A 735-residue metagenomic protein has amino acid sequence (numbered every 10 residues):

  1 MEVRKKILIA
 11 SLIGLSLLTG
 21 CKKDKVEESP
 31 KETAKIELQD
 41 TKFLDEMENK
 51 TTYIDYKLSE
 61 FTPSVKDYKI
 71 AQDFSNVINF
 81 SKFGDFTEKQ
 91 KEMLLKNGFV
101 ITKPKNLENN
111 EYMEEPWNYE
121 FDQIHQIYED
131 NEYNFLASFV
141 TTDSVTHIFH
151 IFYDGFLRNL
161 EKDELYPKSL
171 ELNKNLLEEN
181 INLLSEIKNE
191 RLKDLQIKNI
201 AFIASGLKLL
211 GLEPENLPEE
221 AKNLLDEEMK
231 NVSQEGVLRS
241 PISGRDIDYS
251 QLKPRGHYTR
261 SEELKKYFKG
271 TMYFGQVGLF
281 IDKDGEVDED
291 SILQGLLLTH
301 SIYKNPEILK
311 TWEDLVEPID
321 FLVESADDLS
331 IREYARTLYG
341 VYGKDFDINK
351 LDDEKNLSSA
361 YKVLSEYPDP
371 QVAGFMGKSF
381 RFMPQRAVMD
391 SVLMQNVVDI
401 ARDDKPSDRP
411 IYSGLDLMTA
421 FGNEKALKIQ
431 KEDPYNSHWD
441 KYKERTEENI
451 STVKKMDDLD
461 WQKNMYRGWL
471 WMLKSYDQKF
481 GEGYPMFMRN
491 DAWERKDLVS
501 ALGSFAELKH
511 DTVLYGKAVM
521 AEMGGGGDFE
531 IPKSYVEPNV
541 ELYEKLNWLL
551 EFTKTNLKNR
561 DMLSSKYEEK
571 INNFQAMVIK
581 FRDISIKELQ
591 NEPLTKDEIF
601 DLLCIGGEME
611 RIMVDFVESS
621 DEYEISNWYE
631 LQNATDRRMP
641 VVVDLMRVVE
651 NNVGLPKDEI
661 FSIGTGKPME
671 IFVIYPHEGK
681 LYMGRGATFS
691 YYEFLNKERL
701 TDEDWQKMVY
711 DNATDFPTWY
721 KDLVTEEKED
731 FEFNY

Functional and structural regions predicted by a protein language model:
M1-L8: Bacterial N-terminal signal peptides that target proteins for export
L17-G20: C-terminal motif of bacterial Sec signal peptides marking the signal peptidase cleavage site
K22-D24: Bacterial signal peptide processing site
V26-Y735: Long, non-catalytic protein-protein interaction scaffolds
